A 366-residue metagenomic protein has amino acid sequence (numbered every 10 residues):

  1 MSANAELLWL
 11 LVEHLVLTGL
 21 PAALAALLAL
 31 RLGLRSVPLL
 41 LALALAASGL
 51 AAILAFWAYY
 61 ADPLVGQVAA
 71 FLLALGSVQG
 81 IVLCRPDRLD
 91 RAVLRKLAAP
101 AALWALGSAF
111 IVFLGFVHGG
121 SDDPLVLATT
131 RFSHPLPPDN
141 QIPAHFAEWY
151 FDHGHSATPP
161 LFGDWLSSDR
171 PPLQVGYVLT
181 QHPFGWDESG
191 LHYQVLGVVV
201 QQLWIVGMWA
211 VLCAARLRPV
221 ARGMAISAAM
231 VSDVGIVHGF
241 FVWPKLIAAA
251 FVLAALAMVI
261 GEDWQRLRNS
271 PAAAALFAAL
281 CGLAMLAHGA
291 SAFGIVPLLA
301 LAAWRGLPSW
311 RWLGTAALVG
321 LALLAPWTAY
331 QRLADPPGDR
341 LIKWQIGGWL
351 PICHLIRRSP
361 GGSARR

Functional and structural regions predicted by a protein language model:
M1-V117: Membrane-embedded, hydrophobic transmembrane alpha-helices
P21-L28, L203-G207, I247-R266, L276-C281: Specific aromatic-rich, kink-prone transmembrane helix
A23-L27, L75-R85, L191-L217, A254 (+1 more regions): Transmembrane-helix motifs of polytopic, lipid-linked glycan transferases
G33-L43, E188-V195, Q202-V231, A250: Transmembrane-helix signature of polytopic, membrane-embedded enzymes that assemble or transfer cell-envelope glycans
A52-F56, W312-R366: Membrane-lumen/periplasm interface segments of specific transmembrane helices in polyprenyl phosphate-linked
W57-Q67, V234, A275-W304, G320-Q331: Transmembrane helices and adjacent periplasmic/lumenal helix-loop junctions of polyprenol-phosphate-dependent
V237-A248: Short acidic/glycine- and proline-prone juxtamembrane loop motifs at membrane-interface regions of multi-pass membrane
M258-A275, F293-L321: Perimembrane helix-loop-helix junctions
